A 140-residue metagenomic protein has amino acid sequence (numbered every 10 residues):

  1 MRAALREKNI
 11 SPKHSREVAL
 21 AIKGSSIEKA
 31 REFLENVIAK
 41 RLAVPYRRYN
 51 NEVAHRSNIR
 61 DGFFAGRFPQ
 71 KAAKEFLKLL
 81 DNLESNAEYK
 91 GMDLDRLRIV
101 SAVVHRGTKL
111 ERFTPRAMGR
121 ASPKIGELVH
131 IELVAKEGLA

Functional and structural regions predicted by a protein language model:
M1-L94, V134-A135: Ribosome large-subunit tunnel/peptidyl-transferase-proximal elements
A4-R6, G119-S122: Short beta-strand/turn micro-motifs at beta-sheet edges
I22, A117, K124: Short glycine/serine/threonine-biased micro-segments
E35, V44, T114-R116, A121 (+1 more regions): General N-terminal targeting signals
E52-N58, G107, A117-G119: Glycine-centered flexibility motif
I59-A65, E111-M118: Low-complexity, polar-biased intrinsically disordered regions enriched in Pro/Ser/Thr/Gly
L94-R116: Extended, charged amphipathic interaction segments
A121-A140: C-terminal edge-of-domain segments
